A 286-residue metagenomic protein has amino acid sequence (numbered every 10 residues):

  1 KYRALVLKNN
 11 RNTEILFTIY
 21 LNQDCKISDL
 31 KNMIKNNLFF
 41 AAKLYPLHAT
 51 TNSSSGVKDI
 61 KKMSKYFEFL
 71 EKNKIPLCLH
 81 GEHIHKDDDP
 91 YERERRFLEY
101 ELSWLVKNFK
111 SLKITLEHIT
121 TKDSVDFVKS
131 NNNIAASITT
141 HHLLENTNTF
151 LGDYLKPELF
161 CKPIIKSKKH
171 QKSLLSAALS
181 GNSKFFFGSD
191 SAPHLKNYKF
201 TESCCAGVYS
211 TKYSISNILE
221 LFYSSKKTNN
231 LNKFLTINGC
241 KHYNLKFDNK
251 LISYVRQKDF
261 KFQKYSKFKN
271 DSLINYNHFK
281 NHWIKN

Functional and structural regions predicted by a protein language model:
K1-I34: A metal-dependent hydrolase metal-coordination microenvironment
K1-V6, E101-L102, N217-L219: Short, well-ordered amphipathic alpha-helices
N9-E14, W104-K113, S224: Short, surface-exposed connector motifs at secondary-structure boundaries
I15, A42, I114, D190 (+1 more regions): Conserved, mostly hydrophobic/aromatic
L21, I119-T120, F234: Short beta->alpha linker loops
C25, D29-L44, N52-F187: Histidine/acidic residue-rich metal-binding segments in metalloenzymes
K107, S180-K246: His/Asp/Glu-enriched, well-ordered alpha-helical/loop segment that forms or immediately abuts the divalent-metal
I215-N286: Mid-to-C-terminal alpha-helical segments outside catalytic/metal-binding sites
